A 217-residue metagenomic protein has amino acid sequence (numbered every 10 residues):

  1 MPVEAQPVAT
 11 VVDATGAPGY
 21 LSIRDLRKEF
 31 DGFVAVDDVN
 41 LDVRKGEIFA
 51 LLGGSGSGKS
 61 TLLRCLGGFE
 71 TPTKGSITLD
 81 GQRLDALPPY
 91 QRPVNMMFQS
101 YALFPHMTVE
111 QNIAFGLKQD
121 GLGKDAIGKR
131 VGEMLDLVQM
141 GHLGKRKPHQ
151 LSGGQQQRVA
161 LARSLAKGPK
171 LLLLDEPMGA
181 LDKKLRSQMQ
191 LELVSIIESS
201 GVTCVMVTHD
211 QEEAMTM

Functional and structural regions predicted by a protein language model:
L52-G54: The feature captures the beta-strand-to-loop junction immediately N-terminal to the Walker
G67: Helix-to-loop junction immediately C-terminal to a conserved catalytic motif
R83-D85, K118, G123-L143, V194-G201: Conserved ABC ATPase "signature" region
A86, K147-L151, Q155: Conserved ABC ATPase signature
M107-G116: Short coil-to-helix segment of the ABC ATPase nucleotide-binding domain corresponding to the Q-loop/switch region
A166-K170: A short, proline-enriched helix->beta-strand linker immediately N-terminal to the Walker B motif in ABC-type P-loop
L172-D175: Catalytic Walker B motif of ABC-type/P-loop ATPase nucleotide-binding domains
